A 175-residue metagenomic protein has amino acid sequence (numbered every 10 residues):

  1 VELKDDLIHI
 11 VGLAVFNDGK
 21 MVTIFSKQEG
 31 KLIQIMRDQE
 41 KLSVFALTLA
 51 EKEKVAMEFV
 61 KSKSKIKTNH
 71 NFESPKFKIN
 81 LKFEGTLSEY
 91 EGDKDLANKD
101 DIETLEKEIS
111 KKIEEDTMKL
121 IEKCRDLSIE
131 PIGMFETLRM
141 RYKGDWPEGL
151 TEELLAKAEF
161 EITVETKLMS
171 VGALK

Functional and structural regions predicted by a protein language model:
V1-K175: Membrane-proximal alpha-helical signals and transmembrane carboxylates
